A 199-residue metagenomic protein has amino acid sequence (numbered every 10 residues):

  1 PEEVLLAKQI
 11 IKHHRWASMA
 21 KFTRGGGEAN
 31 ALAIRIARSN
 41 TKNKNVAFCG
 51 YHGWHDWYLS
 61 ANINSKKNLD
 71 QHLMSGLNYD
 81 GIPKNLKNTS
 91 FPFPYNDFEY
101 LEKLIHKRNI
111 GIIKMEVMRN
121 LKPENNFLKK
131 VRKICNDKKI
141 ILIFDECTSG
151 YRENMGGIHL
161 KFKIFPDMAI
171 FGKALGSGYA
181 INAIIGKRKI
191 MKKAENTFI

Functional and structural regions predicted by a protein language model:
P1-I199: Conserved N-terminal phosphate-binding loop of PLP-dependent enzymes in the Aspartate aminotransferase
